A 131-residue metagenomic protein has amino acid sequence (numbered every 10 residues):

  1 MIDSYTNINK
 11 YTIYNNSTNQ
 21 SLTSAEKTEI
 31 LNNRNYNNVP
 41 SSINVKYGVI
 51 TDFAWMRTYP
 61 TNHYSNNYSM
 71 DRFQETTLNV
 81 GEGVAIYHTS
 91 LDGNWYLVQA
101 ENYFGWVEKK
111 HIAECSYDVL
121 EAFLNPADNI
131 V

Functional and structural regions predicted by a protein language model:
M1-R57, T61-S69, T76-N79, A85 (+2 more regions): Boundary regions of SH3-family modules and the immediately adjacent low-complexity/disordered segments in eukaryotic
